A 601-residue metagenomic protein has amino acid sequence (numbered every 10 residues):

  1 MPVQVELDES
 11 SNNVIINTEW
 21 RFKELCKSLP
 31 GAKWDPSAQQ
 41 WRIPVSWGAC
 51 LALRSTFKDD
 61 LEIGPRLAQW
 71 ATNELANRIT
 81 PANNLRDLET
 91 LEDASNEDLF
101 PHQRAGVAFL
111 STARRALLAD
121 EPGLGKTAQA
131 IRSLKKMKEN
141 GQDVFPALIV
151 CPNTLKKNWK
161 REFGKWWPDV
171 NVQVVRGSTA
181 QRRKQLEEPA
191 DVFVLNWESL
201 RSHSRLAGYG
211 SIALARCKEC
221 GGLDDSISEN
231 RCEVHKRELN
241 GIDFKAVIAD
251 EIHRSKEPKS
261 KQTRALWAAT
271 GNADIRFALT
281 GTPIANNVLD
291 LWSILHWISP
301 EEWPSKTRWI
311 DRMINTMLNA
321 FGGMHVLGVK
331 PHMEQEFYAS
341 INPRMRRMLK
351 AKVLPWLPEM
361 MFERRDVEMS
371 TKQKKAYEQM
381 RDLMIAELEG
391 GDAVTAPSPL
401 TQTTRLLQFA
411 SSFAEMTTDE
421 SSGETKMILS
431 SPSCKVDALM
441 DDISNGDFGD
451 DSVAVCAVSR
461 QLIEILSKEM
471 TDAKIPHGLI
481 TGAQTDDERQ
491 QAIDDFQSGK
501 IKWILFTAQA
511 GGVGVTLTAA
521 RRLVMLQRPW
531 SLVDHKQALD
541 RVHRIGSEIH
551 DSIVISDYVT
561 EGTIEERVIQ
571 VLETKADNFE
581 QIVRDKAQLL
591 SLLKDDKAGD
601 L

Functional and structural regions predicted by a protein language model:
M1-E97: Accessory DNA-engaging acidic/polar modules
L117, P122-L124, Q129-K160, A273-I275: Conserved SF1/SF2 helicase motif Ia
P122, A273-V288, H296: Conserved helicase ATPase motor motifs in RecA-like P-loop NTPase domains
V144-K165, A285, L289-D290, V458-R460: Conserved Walker A/P-loop ATP-binding site and its immediately adjacent core in helicase/helicase-like ATPase domains
V194-L200, R237-D243, K256, S260-D274 (+7 more regions): Inter-lobe coupling linker of SF2 helicases/translocases
R201-S204, N286-V288, I463-S467, R489-Q490 (+2 more regions): SF2 helicase motor core recognition
A454-C456, E464-I465, T471-G511: Conserved helicase ATPase core of P-loop NTP-dependent helicases/translocases
W530-L539, H543-L601: A conserved SF2-helicase RecA2
